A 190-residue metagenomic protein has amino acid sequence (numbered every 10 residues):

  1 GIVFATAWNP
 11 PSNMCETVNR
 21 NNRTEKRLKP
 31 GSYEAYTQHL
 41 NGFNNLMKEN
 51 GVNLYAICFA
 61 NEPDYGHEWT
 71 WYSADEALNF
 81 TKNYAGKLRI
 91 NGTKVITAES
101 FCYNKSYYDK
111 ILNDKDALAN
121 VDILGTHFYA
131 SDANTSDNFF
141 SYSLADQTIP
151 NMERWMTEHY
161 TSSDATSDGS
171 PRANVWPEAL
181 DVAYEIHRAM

Functional and structural regions predicted by a protein language model:
G1-D116: Substrate-binding cleft and catalytic face of glycoside hydrolase catalytic domains, especially the flexible beta-alpha
F4, I96, G125, W155-M156: Structural detector of well-ordered beta-strand residues that form the stable sheet scaffold of enzyme domains
I90, L118-A119, I149-N151: Short, well-ordered coil/turn elements that cap or connect secondary structure elements
S100-H127, S163-V175: Substrate-binding cleft/loops of secretory-pathway carbohydrate-active enzymes
T126-M190: Catalytic-core region of carbohydrate-active enzymes that cleave or remodel glycosidic bonds
